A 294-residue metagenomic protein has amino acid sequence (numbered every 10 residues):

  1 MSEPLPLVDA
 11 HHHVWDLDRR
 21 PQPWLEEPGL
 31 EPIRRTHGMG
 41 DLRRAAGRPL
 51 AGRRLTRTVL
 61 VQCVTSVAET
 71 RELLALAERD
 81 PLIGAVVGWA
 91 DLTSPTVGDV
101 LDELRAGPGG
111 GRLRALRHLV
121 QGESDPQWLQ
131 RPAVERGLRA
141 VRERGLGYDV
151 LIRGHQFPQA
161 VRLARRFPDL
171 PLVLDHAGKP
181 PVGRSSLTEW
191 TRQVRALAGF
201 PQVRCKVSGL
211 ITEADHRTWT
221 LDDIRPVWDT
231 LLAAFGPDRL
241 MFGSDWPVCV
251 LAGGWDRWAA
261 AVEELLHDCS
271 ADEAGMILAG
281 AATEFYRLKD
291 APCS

Functional and structural regions predicted by a protein language model:
M1-L25: Replace "His-x-His-based motif
S2-V8, P28-E31, R35-A51, T56-R57 (+3 more regions): Mid-to-C-terminal alpha-helical segments outside catalytic/metal-binding sites
H11, T58, L73, V86 (+7 more regions): Conserved, mostly hydrophobic/aromatic
H13, V64, G178, L210-I211 (+1 more regions): Catalytic metal-binding/acid-base residues of hydrolase active sites
E26-T65, I83-D91, R114-H118, L146-Y148: Divalent metal-dependent hydrolysis catalytic cores, especially in the metallo-beta-lactamase
L42-A46, E69-L76, V100-L104, A133-A140 (+4 more regions): A general structural detector for well-ordered alpha-helical segments in enzyme core domains, enriched
V67-H155, R162-R165, K206-L210, R217-T218: Active-site gating/metal-coordination segments in enzymes
W128-M241: Catalytic pocket-lining loop regions of alpha/beta-barrel enzymes, especially the amidohydrolase/enolase/GH5 lineages
